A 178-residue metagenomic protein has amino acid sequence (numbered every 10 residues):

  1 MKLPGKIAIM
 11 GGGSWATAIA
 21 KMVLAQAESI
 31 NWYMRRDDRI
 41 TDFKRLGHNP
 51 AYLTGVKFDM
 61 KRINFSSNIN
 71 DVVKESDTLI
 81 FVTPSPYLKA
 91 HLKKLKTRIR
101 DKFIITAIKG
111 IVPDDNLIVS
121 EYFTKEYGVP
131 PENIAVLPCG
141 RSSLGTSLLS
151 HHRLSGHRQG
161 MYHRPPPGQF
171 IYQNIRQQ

Functional and structural regions predicted by a protein language model:
M1-V56, I63-S67, V73: NAD(P)+-binding Rossmann beta1-loop-alpha1 motif at the extreme N-terminus of oxidoreductases
G5, K102, H152: Nucleotide donor/acceptor-binding cores
M22, Q26, L46, P50 (+3 more regions): Change "in soluble alpha/beta enzymes" to "in soluble alpha/beta proteins
V56-F65, V129-E132, R176-Q178: A short helix-to-beta-strand connector/capping loop
I69-K74, T78-F81, S85-L148, M161-G168: Rossmann-like NAD(P)(H) cofactor-binding subdomain of soluble oxidoreductases
L148-G156: Glycine-rich phosphate-binding loop of ATP-grasp-fold ATP-dependent ligases
S155-H157, M161-Q177: Phosphate/pyrophosphate-binding betaalpha-module
